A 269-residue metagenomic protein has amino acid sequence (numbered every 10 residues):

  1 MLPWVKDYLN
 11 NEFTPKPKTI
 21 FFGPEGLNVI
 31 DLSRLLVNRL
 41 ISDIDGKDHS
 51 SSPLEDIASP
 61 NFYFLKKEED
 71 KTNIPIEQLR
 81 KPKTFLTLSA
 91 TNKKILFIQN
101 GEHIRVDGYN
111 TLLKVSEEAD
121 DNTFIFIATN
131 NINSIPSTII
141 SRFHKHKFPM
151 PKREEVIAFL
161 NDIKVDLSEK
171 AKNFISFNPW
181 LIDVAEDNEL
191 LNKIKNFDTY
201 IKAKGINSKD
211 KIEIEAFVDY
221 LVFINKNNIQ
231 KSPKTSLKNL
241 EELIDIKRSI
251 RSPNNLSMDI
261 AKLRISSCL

Functional and structural regions predicted by a protein language model:
M1-E55, D121-F124, N130-L269: Charged, glycine-rich active-site and insertion segments that engage polyanionic ligands
D7-E12, N73-I95, H103, N110 (+1 more regions): Conserved alpha-helical scaffold flanking the Walker A/P-loop in AAA+ ATPase domains
D48-I74, I135: AAA+/P-loop NTPase substrate/partner-engagement loops
E69-P75, G101, K145: Flexible beta-alpha connector loops of hexameric P-loop NTPases
T91-I95, D120-F126: Loop/turn-to-beta-strand initiation segments
N100-A119, N131: Conserved Walker B catalytic segment
